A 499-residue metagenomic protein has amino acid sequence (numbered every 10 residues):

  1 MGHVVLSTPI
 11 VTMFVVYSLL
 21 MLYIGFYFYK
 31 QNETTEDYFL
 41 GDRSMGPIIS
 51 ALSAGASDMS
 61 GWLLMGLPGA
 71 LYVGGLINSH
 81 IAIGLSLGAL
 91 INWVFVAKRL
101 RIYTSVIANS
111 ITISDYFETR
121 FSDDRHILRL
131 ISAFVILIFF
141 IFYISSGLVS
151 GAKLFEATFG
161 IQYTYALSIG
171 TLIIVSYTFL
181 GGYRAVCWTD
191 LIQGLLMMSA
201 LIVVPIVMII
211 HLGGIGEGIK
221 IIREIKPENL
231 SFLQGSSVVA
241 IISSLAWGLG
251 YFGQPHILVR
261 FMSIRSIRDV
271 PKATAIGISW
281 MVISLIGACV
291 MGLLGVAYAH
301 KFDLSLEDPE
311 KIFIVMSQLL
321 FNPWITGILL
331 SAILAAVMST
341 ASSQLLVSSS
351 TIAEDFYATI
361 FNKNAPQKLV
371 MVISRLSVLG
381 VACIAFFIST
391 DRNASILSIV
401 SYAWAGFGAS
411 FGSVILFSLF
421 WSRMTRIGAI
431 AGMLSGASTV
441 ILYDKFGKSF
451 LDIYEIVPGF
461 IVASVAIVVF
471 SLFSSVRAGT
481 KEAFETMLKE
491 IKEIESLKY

Functional and structural regions predicted by a protein language model:
M1-Y499: Membrane-embedded helix-loop-helix hairpins and adjacent transmembrane boundary segments in multi-pass transporters
